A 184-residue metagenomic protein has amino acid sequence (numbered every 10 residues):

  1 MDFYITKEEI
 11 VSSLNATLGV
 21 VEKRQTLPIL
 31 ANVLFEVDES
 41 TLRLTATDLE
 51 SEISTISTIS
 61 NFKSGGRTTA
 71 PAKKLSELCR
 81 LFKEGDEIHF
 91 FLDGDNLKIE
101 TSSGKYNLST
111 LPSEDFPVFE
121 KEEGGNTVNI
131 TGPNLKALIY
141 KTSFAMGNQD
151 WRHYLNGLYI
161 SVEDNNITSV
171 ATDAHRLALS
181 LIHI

Functional and structural regions predicted by a protein language model:
M1-I182: Structural preference for solvent-exposed beta-strand-turn elements and adjacent flexible terminal/loop segments within
